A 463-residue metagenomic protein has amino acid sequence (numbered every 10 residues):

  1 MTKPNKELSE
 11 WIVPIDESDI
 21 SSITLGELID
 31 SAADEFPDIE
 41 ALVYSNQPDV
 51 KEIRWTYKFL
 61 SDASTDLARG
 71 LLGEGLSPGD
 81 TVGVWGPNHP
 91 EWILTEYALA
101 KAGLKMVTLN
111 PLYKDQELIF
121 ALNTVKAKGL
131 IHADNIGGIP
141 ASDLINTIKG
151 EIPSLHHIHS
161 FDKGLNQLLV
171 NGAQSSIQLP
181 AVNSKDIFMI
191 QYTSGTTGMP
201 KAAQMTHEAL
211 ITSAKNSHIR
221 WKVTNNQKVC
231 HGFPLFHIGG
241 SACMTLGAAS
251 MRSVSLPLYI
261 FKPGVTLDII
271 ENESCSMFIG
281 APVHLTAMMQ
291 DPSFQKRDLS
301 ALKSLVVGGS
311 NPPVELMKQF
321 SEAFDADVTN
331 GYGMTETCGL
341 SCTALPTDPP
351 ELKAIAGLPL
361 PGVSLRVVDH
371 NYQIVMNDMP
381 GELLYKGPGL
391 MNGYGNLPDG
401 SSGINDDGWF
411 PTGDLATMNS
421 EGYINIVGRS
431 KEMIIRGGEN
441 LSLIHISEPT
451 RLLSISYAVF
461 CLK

Functional and structural regions predicted by a protein language model:
M1-W55, F59-E74, P78, T147-S154: N-lobe entry segment of adenylate-forming
S22, P37-E40, S160, A173-Y192 (+3 more regions): Conserved pre-ATP/AMP-binding loop-to-beta segment of ANL
I23, E74, W85, I374-D378 (+1 more regions): Conserved ATP-binding/catalytic segment of the ANL
D38-Y97, K114-I119, N166-Q167, A181 (+1 more regions): Conserved AMP-binding/adenylate-forming core of the ANL superfamily
E74, A102-V170: Structural core segment of the AMP-binding/adenylate-forming
I211-K228, F236-M277, L285, D291: Conserved AMP-binding/adenylation subdomain of ANL enzymes
C275-I279, M289-E351, S364, N371: Gly/Ser/Thr-rich phosphate-binding loop
I444-K463: Single conserved hydrophobic/aromatic residue that forms the stacking wall/gate of nucleotide- or nucleobase-binding
